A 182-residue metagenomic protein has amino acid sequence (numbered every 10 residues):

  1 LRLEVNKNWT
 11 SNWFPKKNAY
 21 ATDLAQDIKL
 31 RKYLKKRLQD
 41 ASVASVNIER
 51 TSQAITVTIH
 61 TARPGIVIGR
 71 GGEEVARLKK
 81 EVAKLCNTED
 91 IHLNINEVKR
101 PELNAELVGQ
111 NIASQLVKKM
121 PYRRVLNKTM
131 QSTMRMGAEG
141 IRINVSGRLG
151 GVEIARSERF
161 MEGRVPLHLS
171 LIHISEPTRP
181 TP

Functional and structural regions predicted by a protein language model:
L1-V67, R179: N-terminal, positively charged regions that mediate nucleic acid binding
I28-I48, S114, K118-G137: Phosphate-interacting basic helix/loop segments used at nucleotide- and nucleic-acid interfaces
L34, V67-N87, T129: Short, non-transmembrane amphipathic alpha-helical segments
I48-A62, I91-G109: Short, charge-patterned binding micro-sites
T58-E73, S146-V152: A short interface-forming secondary-structure element
T88-L93, A105, K118-L126, M136-R142: Short, structured loop/turn "capping" segments at alpha-beta junctions
L149-L171: Nucleotide-binding motor/catalytic cores of P-loop/tubulin-like NTPases across gene-expression machines
I172-P182: Single conserved hydrophobic/aromatic residue that forms the stacking wall/gate of nucleotide- or nucleobase-binding
